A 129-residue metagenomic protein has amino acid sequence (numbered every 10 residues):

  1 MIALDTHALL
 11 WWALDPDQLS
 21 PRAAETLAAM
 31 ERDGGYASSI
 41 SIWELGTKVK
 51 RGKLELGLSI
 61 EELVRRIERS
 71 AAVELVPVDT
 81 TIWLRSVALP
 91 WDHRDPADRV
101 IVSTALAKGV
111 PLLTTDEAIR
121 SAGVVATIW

Functional and structural regions predicted by a protein language model:
M1-A37, R51-R66, K108, E117-A122 (+1 more regions): Short, well-structured N-terminal submotif of metal-dependent ribonuclease cores
L45: Phosphate/NTP-binding elements of NTP-utilizing enzymes
E55-E61, R65-E117, T127: Active-site neighborhoods of divalent-metal-dependent phosphate/nucleic-acid chemistry enzymes
